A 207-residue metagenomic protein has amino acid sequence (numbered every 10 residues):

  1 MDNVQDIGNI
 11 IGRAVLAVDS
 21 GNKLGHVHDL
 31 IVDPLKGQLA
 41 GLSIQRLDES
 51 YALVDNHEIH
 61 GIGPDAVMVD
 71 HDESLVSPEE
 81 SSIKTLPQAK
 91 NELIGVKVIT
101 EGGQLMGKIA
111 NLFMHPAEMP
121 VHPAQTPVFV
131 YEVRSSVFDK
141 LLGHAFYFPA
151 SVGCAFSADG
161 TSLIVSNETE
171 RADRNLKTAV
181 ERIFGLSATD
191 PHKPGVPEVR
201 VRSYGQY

Functional and structural regions predicted by a protein language model:
M1-Y207: Peripheral interaction segments used for macromolecular assembly
